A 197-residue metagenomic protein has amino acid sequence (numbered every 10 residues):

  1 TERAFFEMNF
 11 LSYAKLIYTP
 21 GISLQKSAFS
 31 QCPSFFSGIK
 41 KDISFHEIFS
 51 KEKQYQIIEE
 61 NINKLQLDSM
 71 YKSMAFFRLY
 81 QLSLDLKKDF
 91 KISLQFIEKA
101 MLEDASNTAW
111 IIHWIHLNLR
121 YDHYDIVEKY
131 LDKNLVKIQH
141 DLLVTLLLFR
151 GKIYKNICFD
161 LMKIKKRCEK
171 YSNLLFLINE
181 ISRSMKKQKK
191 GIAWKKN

Functional and structural regions predicted by a protein language model:
T1: Nucleotide-activated donor-binding/catalytic signature segment of Leloir-type glycosyltransferases, i.e., the conserved
A4-K53: A donor-sugar binding/catalytic signature common to diverse glycosyltransferases and related nucleotide-sugar
T19-G21, Y121, I138: Short regulatory "switch" loops immediately downstream of catalytic or recognition motifs within protein catalytic
E52-H123, E128, D132, L148-G151: Leloir-type glycosyltransferase catalytic cores
M74-L82, L86, S106, I164-I181 (+1 more regions): Intrinsic low-complexity, glycine/proline- and repeat-rich, mixed-charge intrinsically disordered regions appended
K91-M101, Y124-I138, I157-Y171, G191-N197: Alpha-helical repeat scaffolds
I111-D122, L142-K163, L174-K189: TPR/TPR-like alpha-solenoid helical repeat scaffolds
